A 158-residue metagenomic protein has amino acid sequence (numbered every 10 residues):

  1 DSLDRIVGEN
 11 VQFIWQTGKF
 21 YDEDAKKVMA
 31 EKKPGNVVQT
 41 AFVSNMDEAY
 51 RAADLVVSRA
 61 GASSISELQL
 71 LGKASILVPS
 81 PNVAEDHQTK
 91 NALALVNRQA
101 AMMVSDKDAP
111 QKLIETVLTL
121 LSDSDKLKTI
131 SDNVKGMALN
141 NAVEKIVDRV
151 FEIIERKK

Functional and structural regions predicted by a protein language model:
D1-L55, Q88-A92, N97, V104-L113: Donor-nucleotide binding loops and adjacent catalytic segments primarily of GT-B fold Leloir glycosyltransferases
G18, G61, P79: Short glycine-/small-residue-rich Rossmann-like dinucleotide-binding loops
D47, I65-K73, L93: Short alpha-helical segment that forms part of, or immediately flanks, the ligand-binding pocket in carbohydrate-active
R51-S64, K73: Acidic donor-binding loop of glycosyltransferase active sites
S58, A74-E85: Short hydrophobic beta-strand element within catalytic cores of glycosyltransferases and related nucleotide-activated
M102-D108, L120-S124: Conserved acidic donor-binding segment of nucleotide-sugar-dependent glycosyltransferases
K126-N140: A short, well-ordered alpha-helix in the C-terminal region of glycosyltransferases
L139-K158: C-terminal alpha-helical cap of glycosyltransferases
